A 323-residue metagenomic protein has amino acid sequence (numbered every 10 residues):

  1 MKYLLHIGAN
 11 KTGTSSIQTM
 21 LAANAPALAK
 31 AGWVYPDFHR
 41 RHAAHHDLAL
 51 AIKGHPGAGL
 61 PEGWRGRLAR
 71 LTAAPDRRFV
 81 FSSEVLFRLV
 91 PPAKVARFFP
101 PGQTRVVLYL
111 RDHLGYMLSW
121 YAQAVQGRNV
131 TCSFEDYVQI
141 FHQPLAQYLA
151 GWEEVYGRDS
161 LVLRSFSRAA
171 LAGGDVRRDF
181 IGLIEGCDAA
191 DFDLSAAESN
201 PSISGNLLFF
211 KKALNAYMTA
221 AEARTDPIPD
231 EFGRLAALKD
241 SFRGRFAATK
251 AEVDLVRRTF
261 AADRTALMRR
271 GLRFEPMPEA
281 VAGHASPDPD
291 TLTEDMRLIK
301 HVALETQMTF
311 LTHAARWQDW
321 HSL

Functional and structural regions predicted by a protein language model:
M1-L323: Anion-recognition interface
